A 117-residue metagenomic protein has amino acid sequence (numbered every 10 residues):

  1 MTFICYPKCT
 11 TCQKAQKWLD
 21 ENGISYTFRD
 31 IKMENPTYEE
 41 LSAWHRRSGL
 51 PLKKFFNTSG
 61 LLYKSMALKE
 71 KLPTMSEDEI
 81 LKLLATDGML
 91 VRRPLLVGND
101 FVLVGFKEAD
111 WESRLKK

Functional and structural regions predicted by a protein language model:
M1-N22, Y26-I31: Local sequence-structure signature of Cys/Sec-based thiol-disulfide redox active-site neighborhoods
M33-K117: Thiol/selenol-based redox catalytic cores and closely related redox-interacting motifs
